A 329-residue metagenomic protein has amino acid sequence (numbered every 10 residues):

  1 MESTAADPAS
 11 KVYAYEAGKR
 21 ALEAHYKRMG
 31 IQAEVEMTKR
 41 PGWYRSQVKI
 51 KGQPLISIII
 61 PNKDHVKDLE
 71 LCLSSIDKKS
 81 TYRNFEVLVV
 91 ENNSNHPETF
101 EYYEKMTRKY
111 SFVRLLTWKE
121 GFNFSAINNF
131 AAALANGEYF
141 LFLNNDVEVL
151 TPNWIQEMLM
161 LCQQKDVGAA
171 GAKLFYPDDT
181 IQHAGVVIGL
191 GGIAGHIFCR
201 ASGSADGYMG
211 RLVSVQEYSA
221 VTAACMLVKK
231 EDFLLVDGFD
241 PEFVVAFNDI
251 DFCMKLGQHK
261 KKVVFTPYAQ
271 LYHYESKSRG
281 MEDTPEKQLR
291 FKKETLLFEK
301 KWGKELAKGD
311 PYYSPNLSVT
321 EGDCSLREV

Functional and structural regions predicted by a protein language model:
M1, L22, W154-M158, L212-D237 (+1 more regions): A short, conserved alpha-helix in the catalytic core of glycosyltransferases
S10-Q53, G168, D178, L190-E217 (+3 more regions): C-terminal, non-catalytic tails of nucleotide-sugar-dependent glycosyltransferases
P54-I59, E86, D251: Cell-envelope/extracellular polymer assembly enzymes that use nucleotide-activated donors
S74-N84: Short, acidic, metal-binding catalytic loop of nucleotide-sugar glycosyltransferases
E91-Y102, E120, E148: A conserved acidic beta->alpha catalytic loop
W118-A135, N153: Glycine-rich, basic loop-to-helix element that forms the pyrophosphate-binding segment of sugar-nucleotide handling
F140: Short aromatic/hydrophobic "clamp" motif used to bind/position activated sugar donors
V147-I193: Conserved donor NDP-sugar-binding/catalytic core segment of glycosyltransferases
